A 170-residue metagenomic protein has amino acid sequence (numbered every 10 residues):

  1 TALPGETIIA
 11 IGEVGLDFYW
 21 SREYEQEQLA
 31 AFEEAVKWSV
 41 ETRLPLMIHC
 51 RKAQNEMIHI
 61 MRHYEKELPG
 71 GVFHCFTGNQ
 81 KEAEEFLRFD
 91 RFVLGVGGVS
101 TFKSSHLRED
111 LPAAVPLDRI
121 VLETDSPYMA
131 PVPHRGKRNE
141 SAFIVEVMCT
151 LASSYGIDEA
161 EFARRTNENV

Functional and structural regions predicted by a protein language model:
T1, E25-V36, Q54-N55, S105-A114 (+1 more regions): Charged helix-capping and loop-helix junction motifs
T1-I9, M61-E65, E85-F89, D110-P116: Acidic (Asp/Glu)-rich catalytic clusters
T1-P45, R88-F102: Active-site gating/metal-coordination segments in enzymes
G12, D118-E140, F162: Short acidic/histidine-rich active-site segments
E13, S39, H74, F86 (+4 more regions): Conserved, mostly hydrophobic/aromatic
V14-L16, C50, C75, G98-V99 (+1 more regions): Active-site metal-binding loops of divalent metal-dependent hydrolases
P45-E65: Glycine- and Gly-Pro-enriched alpha-helical subdomains that act as flexible, kink-prone "lid/hinge" or packing modules
F143-V170: Mid-to-C-terminal alpha-helical segments outside catalytic/metal-binding sites
